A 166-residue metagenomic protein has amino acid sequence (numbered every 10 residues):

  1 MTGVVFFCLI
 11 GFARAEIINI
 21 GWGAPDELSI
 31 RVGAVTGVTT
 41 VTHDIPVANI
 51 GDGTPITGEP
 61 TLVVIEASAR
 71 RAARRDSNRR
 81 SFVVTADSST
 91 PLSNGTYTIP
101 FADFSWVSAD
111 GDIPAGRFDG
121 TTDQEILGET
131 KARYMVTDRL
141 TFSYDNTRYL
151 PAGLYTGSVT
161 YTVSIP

Functional and structural regions predicted by a protein language model:
T2-L9: Bacterial N-terminal signal peptides
R14-P100, G120-P166: N-terminal small/polar-rich segments of proteins
A102-V107: Short, surface-exposed beta-strand/strand-loop-strand elements in extracellular ectodomains
D110: Phosphate/pyrophosphate-binding loop motifs in nucleotide- or prenyl diphosphate-using proteins
P114-D119: Low-complexity "stalk/linker" and mucin-like segments enriched in Ser/Thr/Pro/Ala/Gly
